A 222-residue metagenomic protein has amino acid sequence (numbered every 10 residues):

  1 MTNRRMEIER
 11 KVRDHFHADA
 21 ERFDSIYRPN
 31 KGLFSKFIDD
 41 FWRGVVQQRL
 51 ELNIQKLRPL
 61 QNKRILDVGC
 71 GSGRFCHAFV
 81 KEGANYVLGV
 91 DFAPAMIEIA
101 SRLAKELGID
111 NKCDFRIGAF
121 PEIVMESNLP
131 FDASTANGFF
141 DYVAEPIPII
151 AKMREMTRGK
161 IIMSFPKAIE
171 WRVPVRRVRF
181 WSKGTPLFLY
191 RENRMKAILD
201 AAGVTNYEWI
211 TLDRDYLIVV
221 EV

Functional and structural regions predicted by a protein language model:
T2-L57: Conserved class I S-adenosyl-L-methionine
L66, R74-E122: Class I SAM-dependent methyltransferase SAM/SAH-binding core
G71: Conserved glycine-rich SAM-binding loop
A133-A144: A short SAM/SAH-binding and catalytic strip from SAM-dependent methyltransferases
I147-G159: A short glycine-rich, Lys/Arg-flanked "PGG" loop and its adjoining helix->strand segment in the class I
R158-P166: Conserved beta-strand signature within the Rossmann-like core of class I S-adenosyl-L-methionine
A168-P186: Short, glycine-/aromatic-enriched active-site segment of Class I SAM-dependent methyltransferases
P186-A202: Short alpha-helix
